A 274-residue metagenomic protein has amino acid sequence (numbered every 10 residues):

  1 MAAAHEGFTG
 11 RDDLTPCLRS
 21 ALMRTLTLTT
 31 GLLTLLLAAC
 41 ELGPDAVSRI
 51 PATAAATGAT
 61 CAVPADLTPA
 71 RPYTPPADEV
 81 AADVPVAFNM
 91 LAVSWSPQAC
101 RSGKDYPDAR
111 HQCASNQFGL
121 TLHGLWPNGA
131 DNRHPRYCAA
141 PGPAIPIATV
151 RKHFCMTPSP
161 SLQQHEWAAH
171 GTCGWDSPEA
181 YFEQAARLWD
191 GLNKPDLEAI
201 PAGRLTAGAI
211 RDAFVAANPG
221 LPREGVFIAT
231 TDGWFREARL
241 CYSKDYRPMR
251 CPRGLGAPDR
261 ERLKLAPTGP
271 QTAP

Functional and structural regions predicted by a protein language model:
M23-T25: Positively charged n-region of N-terminal signal peptides that target proteins for export
A38-A39: C-terminal motif of bacterial Sec signal peptides marking the signal peptidase cleavage site
L42, T57-G58, V63-P64, S102 (+5 more regions): Disulfide-rich extracellular modules and peptides
D45, C155, S159-P274: C-terminal, well-folded lobe of enzymatic/effector domains
R49-N89: N-terminal low-complexity, Pro/Thr/Ser-rich intrinsically disordered segments that act as propeptides or flexible
T74-S159: Betabetaalpha-Me/HNH-type nuclease active-site subdomain
